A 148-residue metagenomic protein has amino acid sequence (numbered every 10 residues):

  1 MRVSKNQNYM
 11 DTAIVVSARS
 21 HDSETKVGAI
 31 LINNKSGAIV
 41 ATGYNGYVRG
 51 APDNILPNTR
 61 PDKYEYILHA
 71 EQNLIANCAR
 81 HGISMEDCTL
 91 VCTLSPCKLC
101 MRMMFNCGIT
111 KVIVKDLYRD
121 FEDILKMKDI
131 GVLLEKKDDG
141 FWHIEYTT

Functional and structural regions predicted by a protein language model:
M1-T148: Zinc-dependent deaminase catalytic domain
